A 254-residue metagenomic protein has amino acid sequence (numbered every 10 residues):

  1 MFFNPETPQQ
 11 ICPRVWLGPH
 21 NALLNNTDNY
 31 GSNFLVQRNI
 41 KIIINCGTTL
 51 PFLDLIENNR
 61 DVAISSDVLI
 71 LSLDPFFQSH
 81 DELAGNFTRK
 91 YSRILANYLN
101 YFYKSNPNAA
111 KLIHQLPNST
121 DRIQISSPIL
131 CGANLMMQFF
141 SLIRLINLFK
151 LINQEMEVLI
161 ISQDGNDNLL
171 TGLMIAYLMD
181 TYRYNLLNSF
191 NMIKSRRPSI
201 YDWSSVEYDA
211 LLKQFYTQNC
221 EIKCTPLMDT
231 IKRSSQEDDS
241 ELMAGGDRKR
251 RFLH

Functional and structural regions predicted by a protein language model:
F2-I160, G172-Q214: Cysteine-based protein phosphatase catalytic domain of the PTP/DSP
L83, S189-N191, Q218-K223, Q236-M243: Short, surface-exposed, charge-dense and proline/glycine-enriched linear segments
Q163: Short strand-turn motif at the edge of the Rossmann-like AdoMet-binding core
N166-G172: Glycine-rich nucleophile elbow surrounding the catalytic serine of serine-hydrolase chemistry
S205-Q236: Charged C-terminal helix
K232-H254: Extreme C-terminal disordered tails of eukaryotic proteins encode short linear targeting/docking signals used
